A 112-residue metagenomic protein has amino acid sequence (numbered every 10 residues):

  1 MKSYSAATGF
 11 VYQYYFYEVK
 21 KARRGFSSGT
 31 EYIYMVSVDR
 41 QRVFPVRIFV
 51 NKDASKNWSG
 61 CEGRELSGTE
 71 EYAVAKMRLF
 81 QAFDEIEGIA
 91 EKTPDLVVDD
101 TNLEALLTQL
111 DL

Functional and structural regions predicted by a protein language model:
M1-Q41: Short, charged/polar N-terminal "headpieces" of proteins
F16-Y17, I48, L79: Generic preference for hydrophobic/aromatic residues in regular secondary structure cores
I33-G63: Amphipathic alpha-helical interaction modules
A54-L112: Acidic, low-complexity intrinsically disordered segments
